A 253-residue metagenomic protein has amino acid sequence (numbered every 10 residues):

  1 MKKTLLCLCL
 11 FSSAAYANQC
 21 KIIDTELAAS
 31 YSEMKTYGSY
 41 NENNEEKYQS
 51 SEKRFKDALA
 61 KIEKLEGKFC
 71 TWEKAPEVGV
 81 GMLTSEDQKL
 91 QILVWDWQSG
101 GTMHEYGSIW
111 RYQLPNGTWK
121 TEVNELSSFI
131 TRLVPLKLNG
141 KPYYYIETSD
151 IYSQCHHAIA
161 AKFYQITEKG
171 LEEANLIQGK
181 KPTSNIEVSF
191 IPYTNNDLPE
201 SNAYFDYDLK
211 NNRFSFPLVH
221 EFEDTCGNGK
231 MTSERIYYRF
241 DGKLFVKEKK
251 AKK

Functional and structural regions predicted by a protein language model:
T4-S13: Sec-dependent N-terminal signal peptides
N18-K89: Start-of-domain marker
K56-W72, I109-N124, Q165-N175: Surface-exposed loop/turn elements that mediate protein-protein interactions on large endomembrane-trafficking
E77-G100, P142-I151: Exposed beta-strand-loop-beta-strand "reactive/processing" segments of non-cytosolic proteins
T84-Q91, Q113-N116, L136-Y143, Y207-F214 (+1 more regions): Short, solvent-exposed coil/turn segments at beta-strand boundaries
K89-L136: Short N-terminal edge-element motif at the start of the domain
G107-L114, A160-E168, T232-G242: Beta-propeller blade signature
E125-G140, T148-S153, H157-A160, E172-F240: Short aromatic loop motif centered on NTY/YTY
